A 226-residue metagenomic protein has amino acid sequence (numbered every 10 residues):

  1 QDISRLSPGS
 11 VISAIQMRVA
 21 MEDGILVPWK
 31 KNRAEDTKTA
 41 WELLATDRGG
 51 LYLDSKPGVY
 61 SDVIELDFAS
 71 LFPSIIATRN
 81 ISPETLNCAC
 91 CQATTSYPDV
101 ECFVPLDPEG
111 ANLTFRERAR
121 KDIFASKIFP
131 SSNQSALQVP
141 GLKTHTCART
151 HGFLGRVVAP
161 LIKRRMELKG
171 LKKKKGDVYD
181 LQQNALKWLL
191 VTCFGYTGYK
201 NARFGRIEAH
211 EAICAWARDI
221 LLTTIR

Functional and structural regions predicted by a protein language model:
Q1-P83, A89-C90, D180-D219: Common nucleic-acid-contacting/processivity interface regions adjacent to the catalytic cores of nucleic-acid enzymes
F68-L71, A77, I81-S82, C90-R226: Conserved catalytic core of nucleic-acid polymerases
